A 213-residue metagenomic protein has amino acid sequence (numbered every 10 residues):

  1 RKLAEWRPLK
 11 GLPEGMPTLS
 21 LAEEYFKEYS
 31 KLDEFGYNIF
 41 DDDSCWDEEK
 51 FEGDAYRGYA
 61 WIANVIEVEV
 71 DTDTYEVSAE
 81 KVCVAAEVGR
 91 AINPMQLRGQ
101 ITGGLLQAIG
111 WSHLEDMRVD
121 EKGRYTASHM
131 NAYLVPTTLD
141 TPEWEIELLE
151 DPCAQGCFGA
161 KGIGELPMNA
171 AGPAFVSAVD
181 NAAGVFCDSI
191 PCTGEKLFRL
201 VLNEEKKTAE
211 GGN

Functional and structural regions predicted by a protein language model:
R1-N213: C-terminal catalytic domains of large/alpha subunits in multi-subunit enzymes
